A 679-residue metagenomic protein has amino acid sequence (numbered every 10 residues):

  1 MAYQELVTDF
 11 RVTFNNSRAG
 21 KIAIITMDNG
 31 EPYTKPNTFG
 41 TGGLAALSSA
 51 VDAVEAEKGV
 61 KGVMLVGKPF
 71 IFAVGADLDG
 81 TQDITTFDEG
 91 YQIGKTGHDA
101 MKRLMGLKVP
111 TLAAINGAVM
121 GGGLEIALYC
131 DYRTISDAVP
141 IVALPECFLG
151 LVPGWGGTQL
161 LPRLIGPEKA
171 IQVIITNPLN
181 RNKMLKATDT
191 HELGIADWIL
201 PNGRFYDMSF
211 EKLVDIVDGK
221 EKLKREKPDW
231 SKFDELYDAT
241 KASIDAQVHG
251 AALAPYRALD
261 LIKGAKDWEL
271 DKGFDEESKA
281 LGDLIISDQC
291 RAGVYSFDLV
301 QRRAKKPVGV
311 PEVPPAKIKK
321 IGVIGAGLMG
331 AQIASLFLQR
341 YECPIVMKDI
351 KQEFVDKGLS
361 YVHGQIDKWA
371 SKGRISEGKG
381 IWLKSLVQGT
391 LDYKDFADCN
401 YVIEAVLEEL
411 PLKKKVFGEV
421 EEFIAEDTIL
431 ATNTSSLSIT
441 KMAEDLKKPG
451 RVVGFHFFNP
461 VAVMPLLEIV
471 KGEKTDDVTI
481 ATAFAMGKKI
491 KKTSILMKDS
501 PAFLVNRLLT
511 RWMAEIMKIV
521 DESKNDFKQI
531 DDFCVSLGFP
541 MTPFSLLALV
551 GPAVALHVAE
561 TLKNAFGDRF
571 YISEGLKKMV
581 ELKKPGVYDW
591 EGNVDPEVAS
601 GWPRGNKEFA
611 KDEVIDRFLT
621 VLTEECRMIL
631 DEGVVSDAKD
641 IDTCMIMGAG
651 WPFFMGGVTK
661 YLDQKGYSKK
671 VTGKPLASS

Functional and structural regions predicted by a protein language model:
M1-V66, K102: Conserved CoA-thioester-binding segment of acyl-CoA-metabolizing enzymes
A2-G20, D28, T81-T96, K102 (+4 more regions): N-terminal glycine-rich phosphate-binding loop for ADP-containing cofactors
L47, A56, P69-D83, M101-L104: Amphipathic alpha-helical interaction surfaces in cytosolic regulatory modules
F70-V74, M120-G121, L437-S438: Short, active-site-adjacent cap segments at secondary-structure transitions
D131-R133: Structural loop-to-beta junction motif characteristic of Rossmann-like glycosyltransferase folds
